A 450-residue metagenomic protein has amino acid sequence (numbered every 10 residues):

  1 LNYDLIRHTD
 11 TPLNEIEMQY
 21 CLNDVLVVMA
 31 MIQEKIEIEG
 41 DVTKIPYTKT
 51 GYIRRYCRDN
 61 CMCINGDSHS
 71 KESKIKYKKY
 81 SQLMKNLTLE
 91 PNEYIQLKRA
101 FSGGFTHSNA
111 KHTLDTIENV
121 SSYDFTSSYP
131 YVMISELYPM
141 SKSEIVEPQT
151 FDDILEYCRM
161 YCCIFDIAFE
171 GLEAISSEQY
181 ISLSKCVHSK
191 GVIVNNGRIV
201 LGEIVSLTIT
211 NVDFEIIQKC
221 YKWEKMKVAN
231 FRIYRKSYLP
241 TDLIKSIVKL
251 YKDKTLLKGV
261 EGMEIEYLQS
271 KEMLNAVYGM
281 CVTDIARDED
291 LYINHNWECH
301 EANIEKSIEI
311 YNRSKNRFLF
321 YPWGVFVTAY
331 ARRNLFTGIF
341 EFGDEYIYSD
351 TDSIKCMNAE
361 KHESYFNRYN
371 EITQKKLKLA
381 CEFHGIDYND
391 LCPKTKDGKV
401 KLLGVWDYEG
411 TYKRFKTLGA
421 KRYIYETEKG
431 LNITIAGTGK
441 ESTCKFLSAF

Functional and structural regions predicted by a protein language model:
L1-F450: Conserved acidic
